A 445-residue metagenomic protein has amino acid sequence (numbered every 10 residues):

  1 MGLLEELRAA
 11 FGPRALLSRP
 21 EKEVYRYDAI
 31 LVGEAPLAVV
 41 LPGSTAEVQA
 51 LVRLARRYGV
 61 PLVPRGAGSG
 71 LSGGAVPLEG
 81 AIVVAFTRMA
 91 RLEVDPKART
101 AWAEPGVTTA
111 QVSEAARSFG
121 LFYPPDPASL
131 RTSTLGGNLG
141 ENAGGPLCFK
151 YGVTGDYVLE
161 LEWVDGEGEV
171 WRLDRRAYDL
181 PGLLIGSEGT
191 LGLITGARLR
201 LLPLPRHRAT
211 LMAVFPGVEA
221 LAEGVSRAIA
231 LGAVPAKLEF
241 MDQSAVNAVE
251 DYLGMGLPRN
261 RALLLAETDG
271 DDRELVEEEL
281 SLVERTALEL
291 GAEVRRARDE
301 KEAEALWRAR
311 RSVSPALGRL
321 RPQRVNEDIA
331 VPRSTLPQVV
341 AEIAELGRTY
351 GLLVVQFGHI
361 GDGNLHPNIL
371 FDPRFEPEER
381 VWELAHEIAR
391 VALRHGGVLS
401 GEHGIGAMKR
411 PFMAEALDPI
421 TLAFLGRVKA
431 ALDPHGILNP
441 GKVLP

Functional and structural regions predicted by a protein language model:
M1-A29, R57-V60, T286-E304, R394-L399 (+1 more regions): N-terminal accessory segments
M1-R53, S69-R99, A128, L201 (+3 more regions): N-terminal flexible segment immediately upstream of the FAD-binding catalytic core in FAD-dependent oxidoreductases
L17-Y25, L199, P203, A209-E387 (+2 more regions): C-terminal substrate-recognition/cap domain of FAD-linked oxidoreductases
A55, G189, P367, D433: Conserved, mostly hydrophobic/aromatic
S72-A90, R117-L121, G144-G155, A197-P203 (+3 more regions): A glycine- and small-aliphatic-rich helix-loop capping segment at beta-alpha/alpha-beta transitions that lines
A90-D95, R99-E239, I437-N439: FAD-binding subdomain of flavoenzyme oxidoreductases
R410-P445: Activity-critical C-terminal alpha-helical subdomain
